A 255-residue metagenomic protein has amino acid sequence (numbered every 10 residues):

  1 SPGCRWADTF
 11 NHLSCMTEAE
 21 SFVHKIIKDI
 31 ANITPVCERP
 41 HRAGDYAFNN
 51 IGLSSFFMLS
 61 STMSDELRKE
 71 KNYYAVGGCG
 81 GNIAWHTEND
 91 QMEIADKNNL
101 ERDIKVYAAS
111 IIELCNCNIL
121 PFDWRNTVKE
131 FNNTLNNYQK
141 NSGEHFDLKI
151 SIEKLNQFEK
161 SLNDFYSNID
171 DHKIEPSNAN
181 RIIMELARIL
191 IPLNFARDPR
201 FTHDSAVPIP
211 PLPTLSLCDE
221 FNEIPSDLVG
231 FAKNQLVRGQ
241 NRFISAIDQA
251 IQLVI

Functional and structural regions predicted by a protein language model:
S1-I255: Secretory-pathway/membrane protein signature
